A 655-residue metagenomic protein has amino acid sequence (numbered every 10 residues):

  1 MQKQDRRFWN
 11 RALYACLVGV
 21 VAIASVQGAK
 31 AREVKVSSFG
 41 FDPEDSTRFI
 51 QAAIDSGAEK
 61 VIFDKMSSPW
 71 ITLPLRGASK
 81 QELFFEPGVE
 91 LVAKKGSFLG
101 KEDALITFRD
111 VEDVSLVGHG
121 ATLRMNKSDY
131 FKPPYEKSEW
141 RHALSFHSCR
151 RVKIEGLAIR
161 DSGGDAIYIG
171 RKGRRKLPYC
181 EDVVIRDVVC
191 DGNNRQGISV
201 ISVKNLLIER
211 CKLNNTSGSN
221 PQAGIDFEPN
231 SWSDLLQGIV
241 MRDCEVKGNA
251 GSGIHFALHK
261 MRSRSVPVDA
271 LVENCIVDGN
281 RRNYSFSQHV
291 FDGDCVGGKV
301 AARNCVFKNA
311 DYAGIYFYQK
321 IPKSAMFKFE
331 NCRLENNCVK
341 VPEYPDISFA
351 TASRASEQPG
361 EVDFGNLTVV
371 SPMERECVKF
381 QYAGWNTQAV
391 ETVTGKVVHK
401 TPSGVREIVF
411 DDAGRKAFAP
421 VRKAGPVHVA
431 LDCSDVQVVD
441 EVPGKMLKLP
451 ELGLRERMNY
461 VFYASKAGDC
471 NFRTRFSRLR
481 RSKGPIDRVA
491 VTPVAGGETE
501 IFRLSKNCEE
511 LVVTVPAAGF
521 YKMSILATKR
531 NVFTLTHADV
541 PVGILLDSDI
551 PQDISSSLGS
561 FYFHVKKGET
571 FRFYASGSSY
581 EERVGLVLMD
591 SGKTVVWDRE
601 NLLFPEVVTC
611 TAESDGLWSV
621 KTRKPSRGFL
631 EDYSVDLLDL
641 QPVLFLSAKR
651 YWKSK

Functional and structural regions predicted by a protein language model:
K3-C16: Bacterial N-terminal signal peptides that target proteins for export
Y14-A24: Bacterial N-terminal signal peptides
G28-F49: Right-handed parallel beta-helix/beta-solenoid
I50-S56, S68-F84, V92-S115, N126-K153 (+6 more regions): Extracellular beta-strand-rich solenoid/capping regions of secreted or surface-exposed proteins that bind or remodel
M66, K80, E86-G88, G120 (+3 more regions): Tight coil/turn sites that cap or link beta-strands
I71-L73, A93-G96, M125-Y130, G163-I169 (+8 more regions): Short glycine/acidic-rich loop motifs that flank beta-strands on beta-rich extracellular proteins
P87-V89, E112-T122, R150-D161, P178-G192 (+7 more regions): Right-handed parallel beta-helix
D411-K655: Acidic, Ser/Thr/Pro
